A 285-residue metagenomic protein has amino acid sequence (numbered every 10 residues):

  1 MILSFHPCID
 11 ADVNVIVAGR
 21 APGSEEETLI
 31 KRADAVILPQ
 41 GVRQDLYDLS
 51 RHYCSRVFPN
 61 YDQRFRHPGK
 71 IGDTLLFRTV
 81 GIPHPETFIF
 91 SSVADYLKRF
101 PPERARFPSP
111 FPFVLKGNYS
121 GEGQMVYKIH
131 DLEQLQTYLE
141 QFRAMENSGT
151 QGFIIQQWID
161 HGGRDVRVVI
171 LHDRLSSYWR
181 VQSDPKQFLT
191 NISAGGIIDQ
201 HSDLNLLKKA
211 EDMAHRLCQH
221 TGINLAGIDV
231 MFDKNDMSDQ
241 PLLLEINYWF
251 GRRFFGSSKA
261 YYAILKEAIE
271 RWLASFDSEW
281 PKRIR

Functional and structural regions predicted by a protein language model:
I2-D95, P102: Conserved N-proximal alpha/beta basic substrate-recognition cap immediately N-terminal to, or forming the N-lobe
G41-Q44, Q63-R64, L175, V181-D184 (+1 more regions): Short glycine-enriched loops at secondary-structure junctions
C54-P59, L189-I198, E245-G251: Short glycine/proline- and charge-enriched loop/turn segments that cap or connect secondary-structure elements
R64-F153, K208: Active-site nucleotide/adenylate-binding loops and adjacent lid/helix of ATP-dependent enzymes
F113, I154, S176-S177, A226 (+1 more regions): Protein kinase-like catalytic core scaffold
Q124-L217: Phosphate-binding site of ATP-dependent enzymes
R167, D229-M231: Short, surface-exposed charged micro-motifs
I223, F232-R285: C-terminal active-site "lid" helix and adjoining low-complexity regulatory extension at the edge of ATP-using catalytic
